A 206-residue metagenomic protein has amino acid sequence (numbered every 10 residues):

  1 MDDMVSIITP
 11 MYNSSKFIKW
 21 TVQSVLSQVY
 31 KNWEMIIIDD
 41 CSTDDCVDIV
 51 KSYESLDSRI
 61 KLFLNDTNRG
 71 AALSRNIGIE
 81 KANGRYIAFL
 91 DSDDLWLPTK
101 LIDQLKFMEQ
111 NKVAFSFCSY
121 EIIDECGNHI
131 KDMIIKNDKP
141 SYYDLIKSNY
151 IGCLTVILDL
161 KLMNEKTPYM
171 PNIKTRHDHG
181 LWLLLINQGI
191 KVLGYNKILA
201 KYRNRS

Functional and structural regions predicted by a protein language model:
M1-S27: N-proximal low-complexity "stem/linker" segments adjacent to membrane-targeting elements
K16-K19, D44-S52, L95, T99: Acidic helix N-cap motif at the loop->helix transition within catalytic regions of sugar-transfer enzymes
D39-I49, T67-R69, D91: A conserved acidic beta->alpha catalytic loop
N65-A82, D103: Glycine-rich, basic loop-to-helix element that forms the pyrophosphate-binding segment of sugar-nucleotide handling
E80, C118, N137-S206: Conserved nucleotide-sugar donor-binding catalytic segment
I87: Short aromatic/hydrophobic "clamp" motif used to bind/position activated sugar donors
D91-L95, S119: The conserved acidic donor/metal-binding loop of glycosyltransferases
T99-I130: Conserved donor NDP-sugar-binding/catalytic core segment of glycosyltransferases
